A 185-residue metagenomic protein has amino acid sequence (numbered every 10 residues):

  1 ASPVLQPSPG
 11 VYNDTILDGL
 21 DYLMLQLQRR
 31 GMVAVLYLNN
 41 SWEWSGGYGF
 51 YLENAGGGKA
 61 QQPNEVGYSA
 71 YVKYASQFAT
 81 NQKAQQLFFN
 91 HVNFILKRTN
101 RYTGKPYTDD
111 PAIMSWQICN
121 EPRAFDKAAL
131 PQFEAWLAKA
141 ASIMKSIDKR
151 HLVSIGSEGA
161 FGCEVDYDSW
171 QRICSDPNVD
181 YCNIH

Functional and structural regions predicted by a protein language model:
A1-H185: Active-site mouth of glycoside hydrolases
